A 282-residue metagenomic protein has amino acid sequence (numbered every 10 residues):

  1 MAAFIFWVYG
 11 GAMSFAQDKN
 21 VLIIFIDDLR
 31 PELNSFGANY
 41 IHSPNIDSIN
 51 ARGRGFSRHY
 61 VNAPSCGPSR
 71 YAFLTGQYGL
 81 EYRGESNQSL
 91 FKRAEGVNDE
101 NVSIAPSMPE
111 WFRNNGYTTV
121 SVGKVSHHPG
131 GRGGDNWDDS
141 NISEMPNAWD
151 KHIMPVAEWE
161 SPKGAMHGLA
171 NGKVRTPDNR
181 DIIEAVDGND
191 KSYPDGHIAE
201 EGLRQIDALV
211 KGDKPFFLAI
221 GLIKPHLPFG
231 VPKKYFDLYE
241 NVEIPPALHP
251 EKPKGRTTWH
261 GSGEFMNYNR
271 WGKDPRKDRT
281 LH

Functional and structural regions predicted by a protein language model:
M1-D18: Bacterial Sec-dependent N-terminal signal peptides
Q17-R54, A63, R113, K233: Active-site-proximal N-terminal segment of extracellular/periplasmic enzymes that hydrolyze or transfer
D18-L22, R52-S57, N115-T119, G212-L218: Loop/turn elements at helix/coil->beta-strand transitions in domains of secreted/extracellular proteins
D28-I41, N147-H282: Active-site-proximal cap/lid insertion segments
S35-A38, H42, G55-Q77, E85 (+3 more regions): Short, solvent-exposed turn/loop segments enriched in Gly/Ser/Thr/Pro and often Arg
T75-G188, K233: Catalytic-site neighborhoods of secreted/periplasmic enzymes that process anionic sulfate/phosphate groups
